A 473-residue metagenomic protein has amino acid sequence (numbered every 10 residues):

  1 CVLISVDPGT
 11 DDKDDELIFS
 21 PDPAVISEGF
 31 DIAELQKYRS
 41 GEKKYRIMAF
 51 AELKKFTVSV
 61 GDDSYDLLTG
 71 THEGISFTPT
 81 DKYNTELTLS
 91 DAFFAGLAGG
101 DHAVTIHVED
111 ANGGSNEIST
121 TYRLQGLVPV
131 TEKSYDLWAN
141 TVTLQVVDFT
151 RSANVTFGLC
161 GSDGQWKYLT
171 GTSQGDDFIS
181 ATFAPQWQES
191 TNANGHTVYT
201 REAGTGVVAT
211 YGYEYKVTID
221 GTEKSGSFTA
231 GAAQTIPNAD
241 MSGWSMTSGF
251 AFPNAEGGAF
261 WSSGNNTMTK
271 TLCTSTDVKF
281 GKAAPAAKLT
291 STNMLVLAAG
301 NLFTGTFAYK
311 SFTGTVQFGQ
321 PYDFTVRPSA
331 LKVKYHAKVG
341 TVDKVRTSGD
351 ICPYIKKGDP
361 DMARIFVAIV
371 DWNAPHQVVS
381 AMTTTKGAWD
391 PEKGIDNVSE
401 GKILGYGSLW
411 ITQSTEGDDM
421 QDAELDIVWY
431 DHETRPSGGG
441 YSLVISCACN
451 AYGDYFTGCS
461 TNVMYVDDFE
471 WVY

Functional and structural regions predicted by a protein language model:
I4-R39, R123-D136: Short, compositionally biased P/S/T/A/G/V-rich stretches that sit at domain boundaries
V6, V108, V217-I219: Conserved structural position at the C-terminal beta-strand of extracellular beta-sandwich adhesion modules
D91-D101, F183-G212: Surface-exposed, short loops/turns at beta-strand junctions within beta-sandwich domains
E109-G114, D220-T222, G453-Y455: Short, solvent-exposed loop/turn segments at the edges of extracellular beta-sandwich modules
G126, S225-N266: Extracellular carbohydrate-recognition regions
V278-A299: Short carbohydrate-recognition loop motifs
A374-P436: Extracellular carbohydrate recognition and processing domains and analogous Trp-centered ligand-binding platforms
G417, R435-G438, N450-Y473: Extracellular carbohydrate recognition
